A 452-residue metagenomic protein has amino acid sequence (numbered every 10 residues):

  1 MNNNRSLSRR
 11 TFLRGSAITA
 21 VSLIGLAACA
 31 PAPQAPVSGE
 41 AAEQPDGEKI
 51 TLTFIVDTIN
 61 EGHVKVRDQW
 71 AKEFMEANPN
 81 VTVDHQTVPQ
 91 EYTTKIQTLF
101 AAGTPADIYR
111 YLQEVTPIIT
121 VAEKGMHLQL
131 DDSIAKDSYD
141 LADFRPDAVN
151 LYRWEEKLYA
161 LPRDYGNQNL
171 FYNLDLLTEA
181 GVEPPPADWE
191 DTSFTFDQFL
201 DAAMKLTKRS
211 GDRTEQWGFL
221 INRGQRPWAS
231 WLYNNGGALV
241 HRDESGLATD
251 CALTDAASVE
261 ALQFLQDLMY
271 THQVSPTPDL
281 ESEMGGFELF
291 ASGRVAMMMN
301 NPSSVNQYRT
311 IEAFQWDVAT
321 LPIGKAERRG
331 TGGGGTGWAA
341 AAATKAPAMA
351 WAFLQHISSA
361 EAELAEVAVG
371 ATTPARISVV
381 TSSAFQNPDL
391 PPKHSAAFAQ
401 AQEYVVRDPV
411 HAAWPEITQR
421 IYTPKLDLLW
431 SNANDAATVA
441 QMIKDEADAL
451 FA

Functional and structural regions predicted by a protein language model:
N2-K124, A135-A142, P185, K325 (+5 more regions): Conserved N-terminal structural module of periplasmic/extracytoplasmic solute-binding proteins
C29, A319, A368-R420, L428: Long, aromatic- and glycine/proline-rich binding clefts that accommodate carbohydrate-like moieties
A32, Q113-N169, D197-Q198, W231-L232 (+3 more regions): Hinge/lid segment of periplasmic solute-binding proteins
A32, W154-R163, Q168, T178 (+2 more regions): Extracytoplasmic/periplasmic solute-binding protein
I50, K72-T82, A101-A102, A180 (+5 more regions): Extracytoplasmic/periplasmic substrate-recognition and gating elements
L99, A106-D107, D137-L177, W217 (+2 more regions): A structural signal for short loop-to-beta-strand junctions that line the ligand-binding cleft of periplasmic/secreted
D131-F144, A187-D191, S210-D212, W217-G218 (+4 more regions): Short, solvent-exposed loop/beta-turn-alpha elements that line the ligand-binding surface or hinge of extracytoplasmic
L200-M204, S245-D279: Glycine-centered hinge/linker elements that transmit conformational signals in sensory and ligand-binding systems
